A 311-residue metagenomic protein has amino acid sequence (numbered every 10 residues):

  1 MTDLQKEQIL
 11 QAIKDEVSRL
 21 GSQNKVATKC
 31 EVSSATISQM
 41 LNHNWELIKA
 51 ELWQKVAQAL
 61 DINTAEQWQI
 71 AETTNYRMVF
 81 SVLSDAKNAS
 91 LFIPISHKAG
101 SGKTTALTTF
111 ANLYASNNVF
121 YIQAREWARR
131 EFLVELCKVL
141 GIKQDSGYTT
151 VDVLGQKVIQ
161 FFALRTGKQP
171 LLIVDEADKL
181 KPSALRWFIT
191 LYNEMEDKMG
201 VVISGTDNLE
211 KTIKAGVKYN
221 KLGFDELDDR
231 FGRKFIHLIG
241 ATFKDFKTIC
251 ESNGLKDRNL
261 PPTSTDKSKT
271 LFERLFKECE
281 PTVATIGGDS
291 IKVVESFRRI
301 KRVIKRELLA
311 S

Functional and structural regions predicted by a protein language model:
M1-Q39, W45-I62, E66, K234-F235 (+1 more regions): C-terminal alpha-helical "lid" subdomain
I70, T74-N88: Pre-Walker A adenine-sensing motif
N88-T109, R125: Walker A/P-loop nucleotide-binding motif
F92-S96, N118-F120, Q169-L171, G200: Residue-level preference for the first positions of well-ordered beta-strands
P94-A99, L180, Y192-G223: Sensor-1/coupling segment of RecA-like P-loop NTPase cores
A115-R125: Conserved catalytic segments around the Walker B and adjacent sensor/switch elements of P-loop NTPase domains
N117, G216-I239: A short helix-turn-beta junction within AAA+ P-loop NTPase domains corresponding to the substrate/partner-engaging
A128-R129, V134-E135, I142-W187, E194-E196 (+4 more regions): Mid-core helix/loop region of P-loop NTP-binding domains shared across ATPases and GTPases
